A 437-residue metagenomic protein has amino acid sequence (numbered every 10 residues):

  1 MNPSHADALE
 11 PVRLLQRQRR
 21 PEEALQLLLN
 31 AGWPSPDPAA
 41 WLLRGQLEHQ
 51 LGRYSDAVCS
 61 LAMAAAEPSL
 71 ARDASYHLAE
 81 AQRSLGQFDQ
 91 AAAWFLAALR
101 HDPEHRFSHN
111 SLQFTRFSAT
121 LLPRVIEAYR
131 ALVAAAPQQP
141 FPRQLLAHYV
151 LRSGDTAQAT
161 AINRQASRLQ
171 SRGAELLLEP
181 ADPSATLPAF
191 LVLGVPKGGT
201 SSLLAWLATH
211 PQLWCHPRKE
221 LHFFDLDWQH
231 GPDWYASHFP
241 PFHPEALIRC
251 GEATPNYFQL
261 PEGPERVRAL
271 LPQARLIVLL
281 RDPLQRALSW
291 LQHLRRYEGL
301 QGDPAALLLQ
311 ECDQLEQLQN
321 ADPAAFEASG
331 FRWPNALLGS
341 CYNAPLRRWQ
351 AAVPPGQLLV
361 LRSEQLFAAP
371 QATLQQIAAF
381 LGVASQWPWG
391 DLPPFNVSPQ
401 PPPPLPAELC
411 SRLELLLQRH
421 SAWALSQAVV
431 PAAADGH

Functional and structural regions predicted by a protein language model:
N2-P3, S35-P36, S69, P103 (+4 more regions): Short coil turns that delineate tetratricopeptide repeat
A6, A39-L42, D73, R106-F107 (+1 more regions): Start-of-helix register in tetratricopeptide repeats
N30-A31, M63-A64, A97-A98, A131-L132 (+2 more regions): Canonical positions in the second alpha-helix
P137-F258, L270, A274, A287-L309: PAPS-dependent sulfotransferase catalytic core
L337, R347-L425, V429-H437: The conserved 3'-phosphoadenosine-5'-phosphosulfate
